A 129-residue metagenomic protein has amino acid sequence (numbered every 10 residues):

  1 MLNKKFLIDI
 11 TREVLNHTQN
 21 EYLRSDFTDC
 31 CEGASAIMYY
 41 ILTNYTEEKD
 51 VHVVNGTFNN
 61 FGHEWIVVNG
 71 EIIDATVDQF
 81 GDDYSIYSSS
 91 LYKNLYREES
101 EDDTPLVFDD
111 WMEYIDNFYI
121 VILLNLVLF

Functional and structural regions predicted by a protein language model:
M1-F129: A structural boundary/capping signal
